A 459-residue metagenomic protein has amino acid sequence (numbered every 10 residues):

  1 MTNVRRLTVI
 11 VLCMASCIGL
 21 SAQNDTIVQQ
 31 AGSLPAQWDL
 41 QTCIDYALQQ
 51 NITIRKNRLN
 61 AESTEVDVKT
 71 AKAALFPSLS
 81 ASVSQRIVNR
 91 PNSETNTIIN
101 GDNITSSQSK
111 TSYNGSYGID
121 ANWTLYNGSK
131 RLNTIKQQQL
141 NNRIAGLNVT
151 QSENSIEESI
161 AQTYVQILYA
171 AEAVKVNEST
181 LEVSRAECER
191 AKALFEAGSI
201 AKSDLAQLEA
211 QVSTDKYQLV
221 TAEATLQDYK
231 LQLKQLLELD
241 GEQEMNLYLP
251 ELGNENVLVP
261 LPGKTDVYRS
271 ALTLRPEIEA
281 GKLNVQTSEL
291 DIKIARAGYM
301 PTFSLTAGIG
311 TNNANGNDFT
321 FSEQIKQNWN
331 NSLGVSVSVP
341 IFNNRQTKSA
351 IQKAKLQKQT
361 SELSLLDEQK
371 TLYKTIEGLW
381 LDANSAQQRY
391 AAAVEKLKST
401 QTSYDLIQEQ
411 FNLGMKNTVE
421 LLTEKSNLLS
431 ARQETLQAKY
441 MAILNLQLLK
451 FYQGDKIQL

Functional and structural regions predicted by a protein language model:
N3-V9, Q23-L34, N89, G241 (+1 more regions): Acidic, low-complexity, intrinsically disordered peripheral segments
T8-C17: Bacterial N-terminal signal peptides
A22-S84, R90, G241, Y248-Q286 (+1 more regions): Bacterial Sec-pathway N-terminal export signals of envelope proteins
N24-A36, S82-W123, E251-P260, K293 (+2 more regions): Small/polar, glycine/serine/threonine/aspartate-rich low-complexity segments that form flexible
W38, V66, S155-S270, D382 (+2 more regions): Periplasmic alpha-helical coiled-coil/stalk elements that build and connect Gram-negative outer-membrane
R55-L59, K72, T111, L125-E153 (+5 more regions): Sec/SRP-type N-terminal targeting helices
A73, T214-L239, K398-D455: Short segments within alpha-helical structural elements
Q139, K202-S213, Q352, T418-S426: Short, charged, amphipathic alpha-helical segments
